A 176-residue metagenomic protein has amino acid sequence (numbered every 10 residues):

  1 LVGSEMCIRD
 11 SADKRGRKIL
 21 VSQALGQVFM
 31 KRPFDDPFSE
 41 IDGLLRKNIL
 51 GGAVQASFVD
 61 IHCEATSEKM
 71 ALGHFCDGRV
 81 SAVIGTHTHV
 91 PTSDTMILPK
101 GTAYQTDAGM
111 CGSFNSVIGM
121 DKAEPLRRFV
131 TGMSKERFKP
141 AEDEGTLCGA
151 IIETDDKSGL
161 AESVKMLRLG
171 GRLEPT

Functional and structural regions predicted by a protein language model:
L1-I8: Short, small-residue-biased leader/transition segments that mark boundaries at the very start of proteins
R9-D10, S93-T95, G149-I152: Short beta-strand scaffold segments in enzyme catalytic cores
S11-V54: Binuclear metal-dependent hydrolase catalytic cores centered on His/Asp/Glu-rich metal-binding motifs
S22-Q23, V59-H62, G85, Q105 (+1 more regions): Short beta-strand segments
Q27-R32, K47-I84, T88: Active-site-proximal segments of metal-dependent phosphoesterases and phosphodiesterases across multiple
F38-V59, T66, R79, G145-D156 (+1 more regions): Internal alpha/beta core interface subdomains
I49, P125-T176: A short C-terminal boundary segment appended to hydrolase-like catalytic domains
T66-P140: Conserved beta-sheet core of the metallophosphoesterase superfamily
